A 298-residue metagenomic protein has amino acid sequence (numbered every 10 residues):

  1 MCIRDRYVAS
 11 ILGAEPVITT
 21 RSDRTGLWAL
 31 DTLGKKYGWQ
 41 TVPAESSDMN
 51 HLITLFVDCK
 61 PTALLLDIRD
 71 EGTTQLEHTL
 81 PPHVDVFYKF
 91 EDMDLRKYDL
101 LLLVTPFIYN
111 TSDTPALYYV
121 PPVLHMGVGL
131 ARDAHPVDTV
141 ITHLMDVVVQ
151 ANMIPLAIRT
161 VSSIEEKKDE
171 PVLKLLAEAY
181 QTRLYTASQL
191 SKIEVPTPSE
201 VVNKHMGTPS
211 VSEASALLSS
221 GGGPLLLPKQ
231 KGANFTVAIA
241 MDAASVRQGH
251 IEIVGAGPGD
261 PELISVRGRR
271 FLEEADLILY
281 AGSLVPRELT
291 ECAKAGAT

Functional and structural regions predicted by a protein language model:
M1-I3: Short, small-residue-biased leader/transition segments that mark boundaries at the very start of proteins
Y7-D85: Conserved anion/nucleotide-ligand pocket segment
P16-T20, V86-K89, L102-V104, R183-T186 (+2 more regions): General beta-strand structural signal in soluble alpha/beta enzymes
D67-D133: Membrane-embedded hairpin module used as a gating/binding unit in multi-pass transport and secretion proteins
L100-T111, L117-Y119, S215-A244: C-terminal edge-of-domain segments
P106-L175: Redox- and metal-dependent alpha/beta enzyme cores, enriched for Fe-S-associated oxidoreductases and cofactor-handling
T139, M145-D146, L156-A216, S220-L227 (+1 more regions): C-terminal non-catalytic interaction/assembly regions of soluble proteins
V148-I154, R247-A297: Glycine-rich, flexible N-terminal cofactor/catalytic loop recognition
